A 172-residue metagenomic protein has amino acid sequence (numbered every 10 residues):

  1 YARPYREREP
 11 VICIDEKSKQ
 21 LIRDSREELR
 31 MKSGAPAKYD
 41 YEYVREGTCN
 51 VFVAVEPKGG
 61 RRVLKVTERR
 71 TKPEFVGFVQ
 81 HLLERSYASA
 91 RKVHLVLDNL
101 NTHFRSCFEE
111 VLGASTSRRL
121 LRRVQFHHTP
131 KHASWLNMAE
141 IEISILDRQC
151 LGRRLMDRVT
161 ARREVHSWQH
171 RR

Functional and structural regions predicted by a protein language model:
Y1-Q80: Extended, low-complexity cationic-aromatic segments
D15, A54, D98, N137 (+1 more regions): Conserved RecA-like P-loop NTPase ATPase core
Q20-I22, T102-R105, W135-M138: Short catalytic/ligand-binding loop motif for oxyanion handling, primarily in non-cytosolic enzymes, centered on
R62, A139-D157, R171: Active-site proximal helix-loop segment of RNase H-like, two-metal nucleases, encompassing DDE(D)
R69, A161-R162, H170: Multi-pass alpha-helical transmembrane bundle typical of ion/small-solute transporters and intramembrane aspartyl
A90-H103: Acidic/histidine-rich, metal-coordinating catalytic segments
D98-N99, F126-R148: RNase H-like two-metal-ion nuclease catalytic core shared by retroviral integrases and related mobile-element nucleases
S115-R123: Short, conserved catalytic or adaptor-binding loops enriched in Gly and charged residues
